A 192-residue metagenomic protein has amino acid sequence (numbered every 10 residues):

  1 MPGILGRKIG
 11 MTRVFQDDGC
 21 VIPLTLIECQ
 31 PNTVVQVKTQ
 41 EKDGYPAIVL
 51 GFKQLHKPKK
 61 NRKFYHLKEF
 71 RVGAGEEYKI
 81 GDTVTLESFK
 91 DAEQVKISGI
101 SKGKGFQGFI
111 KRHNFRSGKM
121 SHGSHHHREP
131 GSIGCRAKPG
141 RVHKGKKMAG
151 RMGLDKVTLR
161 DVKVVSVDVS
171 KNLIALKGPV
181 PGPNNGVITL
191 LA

Functional and structural regions predicted by a protein language model:
M1-A192: Extended basic (Lys/Arg/His-rich) segments that typically form rRNA-contacting surfaces in ribosomal proteins
